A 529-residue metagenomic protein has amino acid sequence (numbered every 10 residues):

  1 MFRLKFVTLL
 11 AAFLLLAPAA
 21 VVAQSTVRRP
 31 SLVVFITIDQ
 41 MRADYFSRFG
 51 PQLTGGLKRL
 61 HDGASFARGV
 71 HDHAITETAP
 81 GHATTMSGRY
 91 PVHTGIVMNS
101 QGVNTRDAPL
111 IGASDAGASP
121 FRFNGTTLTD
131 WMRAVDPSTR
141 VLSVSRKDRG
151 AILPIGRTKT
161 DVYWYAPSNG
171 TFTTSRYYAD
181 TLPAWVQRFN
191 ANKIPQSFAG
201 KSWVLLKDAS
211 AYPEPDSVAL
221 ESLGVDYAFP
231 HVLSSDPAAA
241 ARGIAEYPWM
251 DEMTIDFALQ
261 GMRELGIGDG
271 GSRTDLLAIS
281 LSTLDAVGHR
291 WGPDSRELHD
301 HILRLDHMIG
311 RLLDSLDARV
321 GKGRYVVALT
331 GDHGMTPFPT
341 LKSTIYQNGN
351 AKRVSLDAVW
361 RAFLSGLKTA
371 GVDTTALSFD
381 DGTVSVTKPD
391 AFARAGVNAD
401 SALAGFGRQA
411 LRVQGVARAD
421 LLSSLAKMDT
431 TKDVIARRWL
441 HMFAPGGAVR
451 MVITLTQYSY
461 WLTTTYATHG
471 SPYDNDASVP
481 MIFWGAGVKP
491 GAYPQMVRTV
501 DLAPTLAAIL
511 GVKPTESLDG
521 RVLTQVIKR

Functional and structural regions predicted by a protein language model:
K5-P18: Bacterial N-terminal signal peptides
P30-M41, L60, T85, M132 (+7 more regions): Beta-strand elements within well-structured catalytic alpha/beta cores of enzymes that handle phosphate/sulfate esters
A43, K58-R59, G125-A134, D381-D420 (+3 more regions): Non-catalytic, well-ordered alpha-helical segments in soluble enzyme domains
F46-T84, G88-V92, S138-V144: Short, structured active-site-proximal loop/turn typified by the sulfatase FGly-forming signature C/S-X-P-X-R
R68, N99-G117, I155-R157, D161 (+4 more regions): Secreted, luminal/periplasmic, and some membrane-associated catalytic domains that remodel anionic oxygen-ester
M98-R273, S282-H289, Q409-R418: His/Asp/Glu-rich, glycine-adjacent segments that coordinate divalent cations and/or stabilize oxyanion chemistry on
I244-G270, L284-Y325, G405, L506: A long, amphipathic alpha-helix that forms part of the scaffold/cap immediately adjacent to metal-dependent active
T344, K352-N398, T468-L510, T524-R529: Substrate-binding rim/cap in mid-to-C-terminal beta-strand-loop elements of soluble/periplasmic
